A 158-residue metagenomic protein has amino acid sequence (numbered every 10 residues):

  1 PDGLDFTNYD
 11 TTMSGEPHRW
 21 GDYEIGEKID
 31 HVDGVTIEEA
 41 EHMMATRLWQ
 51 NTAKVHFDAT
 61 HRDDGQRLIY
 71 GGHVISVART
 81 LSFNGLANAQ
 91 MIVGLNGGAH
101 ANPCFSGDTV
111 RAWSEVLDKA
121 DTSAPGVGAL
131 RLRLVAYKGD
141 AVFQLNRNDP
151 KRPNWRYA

Functional and structural regions predicted by a protein language model:
P1-L68: Catalytic strand-loop segment that frames the active site of acyl-thioester-processing enzymes
P1-N8, S106, W113-A158: HotDog/MaoC-like acyl-thioester-processing domains
P17-H18, Y23, T80, F143-K151: Intrinsically disordered, low-complexity boundary segments flanking structured domains
W20, H31-G34, A45, A78 (+3 more regions): Generic structural hydrophobic/aromatic packing signal, biased to beta-strands
E24, N88, N154-R156: A generic structural signal for short, non-catalytic loop/turn and secondary-structure boundary residues
I25-G26, I69, S106, G126: Solvent-exposed loop and beta-edge segments used for protein-protein assembly and interaction
A53-V55, V93, G98-A99, A129 (+1 more regions): Short, intrinsically disordered/low-complexity patches at protein termini and at juxtamembrane boundaries
D63, I69, V74-K119: Hydrophobic beta-strand-centered segment that forms part of the acyl-chain substrate-binding groove
